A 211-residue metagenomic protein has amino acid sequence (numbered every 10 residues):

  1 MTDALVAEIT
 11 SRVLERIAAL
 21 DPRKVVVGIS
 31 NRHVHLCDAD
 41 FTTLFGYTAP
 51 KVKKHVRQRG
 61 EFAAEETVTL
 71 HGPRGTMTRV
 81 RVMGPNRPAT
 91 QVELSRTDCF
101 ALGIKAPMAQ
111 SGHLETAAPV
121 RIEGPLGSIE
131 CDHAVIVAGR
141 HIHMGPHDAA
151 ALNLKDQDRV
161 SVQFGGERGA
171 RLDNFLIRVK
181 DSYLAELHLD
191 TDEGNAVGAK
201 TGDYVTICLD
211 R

Functional and structural regions predicted by a protein language model:
M1-R23: Protein-protein interaction and targeting regions used for scaffolding, dimerization, and localization
V13-R16, L172, A196-A199, I207-L209: Peripheral interaction segments used for macromolecular assembly
G28-P73, T78-P125, E130-Q157, S161-Q163 (+1 more regions): Short beta-strand-centered segments at strand-helix junctions
R168-G169: Short glycine/serine/proline-enriched coil/turn segments at secondary-structure junctions
